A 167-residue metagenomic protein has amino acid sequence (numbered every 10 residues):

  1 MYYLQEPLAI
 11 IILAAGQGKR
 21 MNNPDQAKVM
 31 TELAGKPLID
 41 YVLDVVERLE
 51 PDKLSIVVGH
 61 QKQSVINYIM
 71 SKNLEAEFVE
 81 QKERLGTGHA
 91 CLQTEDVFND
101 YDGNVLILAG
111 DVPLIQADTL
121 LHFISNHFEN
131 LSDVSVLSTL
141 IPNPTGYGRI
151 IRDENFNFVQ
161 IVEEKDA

Functional and structural regions predicted by a protein language model:
M1-A9, P37-A109, L114-S125, R152: Conserved N-terminal catalytic core of the sugar/cofactor nucleotidyltransferase
L13, L33, L108: Catalytic metal- and UDP-sugar-binding loop of GT-A-like glycosyltransferases, i.e., residues flanking the conserved
A14-R20: Conserved adenylation A10 loop of the ANL superfamily
G16, D111, L140: Active-site glycine-centered loops adjacent to acidic/histidine catalytic or metal-binding residues that shape
P24, K28-Y41: Short catalytic helix/loop segments, enriched in acidic residues and glycine and frequently bearing histidine
V29, E75-E77, N157: Conserved beta-strand segments of alpha/beta enzyme cores
M30, F78, V134-V136: Conserved beta-strand scaffold positions in the cores of enzyme catalytic domains, especially in NTP/NDP-utilizing
I115-A167: Conserved core of the sugar-phosphate nucleotidyltransferase
